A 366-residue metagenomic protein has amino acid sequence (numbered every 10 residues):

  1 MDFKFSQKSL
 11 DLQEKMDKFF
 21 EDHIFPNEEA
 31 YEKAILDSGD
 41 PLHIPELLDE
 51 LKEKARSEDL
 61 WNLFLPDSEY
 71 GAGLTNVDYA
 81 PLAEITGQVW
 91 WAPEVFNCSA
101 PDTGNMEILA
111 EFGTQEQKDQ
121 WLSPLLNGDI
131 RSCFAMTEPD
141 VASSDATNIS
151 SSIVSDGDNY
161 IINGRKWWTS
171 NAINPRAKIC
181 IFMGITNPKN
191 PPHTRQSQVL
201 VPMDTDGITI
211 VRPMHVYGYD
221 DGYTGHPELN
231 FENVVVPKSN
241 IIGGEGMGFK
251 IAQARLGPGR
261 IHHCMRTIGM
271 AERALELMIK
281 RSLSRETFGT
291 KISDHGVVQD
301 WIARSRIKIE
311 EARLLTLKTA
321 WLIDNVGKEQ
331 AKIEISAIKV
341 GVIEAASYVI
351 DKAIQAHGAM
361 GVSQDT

Functional and structural regions predicted by a protein language model:
M1-P93, C98-S99, F112-Q117, P124-D129 (+5 more regions): Alpha-helical interface subdomain recognition
S99-M106: Short, conserved phosphate-binding/catalytic loop or strand-edge motifs used in phosphoryl-/nucleotidyl-transfer
M106-F112, F134-A135, K189: Flexible, glycine-rich active-site loops centered on histidine and acidic residues that chelate a metal or position
G128-T137, F182-M183: A short, Trp-centered hydrophobic/proline-enriched beta-strand micro-motif
D140-I149: Active-site-adjacent elements of ketosynthase-type condensing enzymes
A142, W167-N174, P258-H262: Glycine-rich phosphate/pyrophosphate-binding beta-alpha loops
N148, D206-V235: Flexible, small-/acidic-enriched active-site or ligand-binding loops
D158-N159, N163-V211: A short core secondary-structure module
